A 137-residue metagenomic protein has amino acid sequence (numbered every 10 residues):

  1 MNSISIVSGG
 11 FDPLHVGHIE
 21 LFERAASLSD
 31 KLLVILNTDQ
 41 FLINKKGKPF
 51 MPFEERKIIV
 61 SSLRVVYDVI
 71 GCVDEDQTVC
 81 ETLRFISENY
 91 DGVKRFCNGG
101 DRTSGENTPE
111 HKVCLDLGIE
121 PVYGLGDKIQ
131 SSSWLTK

Functional and structural regions predicted by a protein language model:
M1-K137: Nucleotidyltransferase catalytic core that binds NTPs
